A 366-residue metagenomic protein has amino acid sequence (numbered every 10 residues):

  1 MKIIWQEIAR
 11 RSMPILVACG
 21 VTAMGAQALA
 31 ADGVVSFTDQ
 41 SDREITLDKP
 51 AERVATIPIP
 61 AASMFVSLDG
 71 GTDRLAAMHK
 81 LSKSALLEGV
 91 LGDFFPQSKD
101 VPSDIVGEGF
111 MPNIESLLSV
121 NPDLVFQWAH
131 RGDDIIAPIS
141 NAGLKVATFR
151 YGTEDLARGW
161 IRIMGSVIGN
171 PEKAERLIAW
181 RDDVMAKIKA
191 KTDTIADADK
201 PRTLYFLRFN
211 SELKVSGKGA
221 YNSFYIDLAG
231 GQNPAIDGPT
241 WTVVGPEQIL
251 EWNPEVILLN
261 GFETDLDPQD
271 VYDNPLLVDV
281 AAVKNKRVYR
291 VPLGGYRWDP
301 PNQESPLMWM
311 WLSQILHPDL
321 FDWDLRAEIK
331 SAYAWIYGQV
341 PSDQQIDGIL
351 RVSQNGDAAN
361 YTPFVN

Functional and structural regions predicted by a protein language model:
K2-L16: Bacterial N-terminal signal peptides that target proteins for export
G25-A26: N-terminal signal peptide c-region/cleavage motif recognized by signal peptidases
A30, V34-F37, E44, D134-E212 (+4 more regions): Extracytoplasmic substrate-binding proteins
Q40-D42, D100-E115, G152, P239-P246: Short helix-initiation/N-cap motifs at beta->coil->alpha
A55-I57, A76-H79, L124-W128, V146-R150 (+5 more regions): Structural recognition of the beta-strand scaffold that forms the well-ordered cores of secreted hydrolase catalytic
A62-S116, L124-A129: A short, structured surface patch at a secondary-structure boundary
V106, N113-H130, P246-F262: Proline-aspartate-enriched helix->loop->beta-strand connector
K214-W241: Alpha-helical, coiled-coil/dimerization segments enriched in small aliphatic residues
